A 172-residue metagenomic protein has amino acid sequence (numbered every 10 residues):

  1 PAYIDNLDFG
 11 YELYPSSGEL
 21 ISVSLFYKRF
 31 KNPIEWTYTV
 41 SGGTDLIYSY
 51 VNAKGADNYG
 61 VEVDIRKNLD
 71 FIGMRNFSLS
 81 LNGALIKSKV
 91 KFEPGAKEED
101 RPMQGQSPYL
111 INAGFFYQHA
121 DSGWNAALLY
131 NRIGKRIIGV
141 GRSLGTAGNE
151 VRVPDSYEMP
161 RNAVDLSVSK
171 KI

Functional and structural regions predicted by a protein language model:
P1, N52-K54, M103, D155-E158: Outer-membrane beta-barrel proteins
P1, S17, V164-I172: Short, intrinsically disordered, charge-balanced linker/junction segments flanking boundaries in proteins
P1, W36-V51, A147-R152: Surface-exposed loop/turn segments flanking beta-strands in extracellular/periplasmic regions
G10: Small/polar-residue-rich segments within soluble enzyme cores
L20-S22, F26-F30, D45-V140: Gram-negative outer-membrane beta-barrel transporters
K31-N32, A120-D121, N131-E150, E158 (+1 more regions): C-terminal beta-signal and adjacent terminal beta-strands/loops of Gram-negative outer-membrane beta-barrel proteins
M74, R152-V153, P160, V164 (+1 more regions): Short, solvent-exposed micro-motifs at the edges of structured domains
